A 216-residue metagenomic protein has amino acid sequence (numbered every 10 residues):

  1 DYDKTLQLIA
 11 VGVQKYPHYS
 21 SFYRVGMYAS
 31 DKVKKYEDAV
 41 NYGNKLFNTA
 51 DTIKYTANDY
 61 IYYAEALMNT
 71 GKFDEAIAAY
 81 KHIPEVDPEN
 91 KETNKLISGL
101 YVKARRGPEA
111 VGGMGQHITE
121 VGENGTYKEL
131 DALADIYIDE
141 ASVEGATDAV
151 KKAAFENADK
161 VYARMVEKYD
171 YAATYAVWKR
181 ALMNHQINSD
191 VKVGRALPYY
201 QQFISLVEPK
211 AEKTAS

Functional and structural regions predicted by a protein language model:
D1-S216: Alpha-solenoid helical repeat scaffolds
